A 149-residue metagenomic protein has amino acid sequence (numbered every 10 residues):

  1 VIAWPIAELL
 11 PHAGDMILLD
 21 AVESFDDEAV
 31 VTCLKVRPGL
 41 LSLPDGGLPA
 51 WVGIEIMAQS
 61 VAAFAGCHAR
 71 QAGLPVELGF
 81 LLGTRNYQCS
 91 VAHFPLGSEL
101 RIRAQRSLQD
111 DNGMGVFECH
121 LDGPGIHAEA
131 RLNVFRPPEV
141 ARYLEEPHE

Functional and structural regions predicted by a protein language model:
V1-A13: Short aromatic-glycine motifs in intrinsically disordered, low-complexity regions
A7, D45, C89-H93: Beta-strand-rich interaction surfaces with strong enrichment in secreted/lumenal proteins
G14-P49: Catalytic strand-loop segment that frames the active site of acyl-thioester-processing enzymes
I17-D20, L82, I102-A104, A130: Small-residue-enriched segments and motifs
E23-D26, Q88, L108-D110, R136: A generic structural motif
D45-F64, L78-L82: Compact, glycine-rich, soluble single-domain proteins
A63-R103: Hydrophobic beta-strand-centered segment that forms part of the acyl-chain substrate-binding groove
P95-R101, Q105-E149: HotDog/MaoC-like acyl-thioester-processing domains
